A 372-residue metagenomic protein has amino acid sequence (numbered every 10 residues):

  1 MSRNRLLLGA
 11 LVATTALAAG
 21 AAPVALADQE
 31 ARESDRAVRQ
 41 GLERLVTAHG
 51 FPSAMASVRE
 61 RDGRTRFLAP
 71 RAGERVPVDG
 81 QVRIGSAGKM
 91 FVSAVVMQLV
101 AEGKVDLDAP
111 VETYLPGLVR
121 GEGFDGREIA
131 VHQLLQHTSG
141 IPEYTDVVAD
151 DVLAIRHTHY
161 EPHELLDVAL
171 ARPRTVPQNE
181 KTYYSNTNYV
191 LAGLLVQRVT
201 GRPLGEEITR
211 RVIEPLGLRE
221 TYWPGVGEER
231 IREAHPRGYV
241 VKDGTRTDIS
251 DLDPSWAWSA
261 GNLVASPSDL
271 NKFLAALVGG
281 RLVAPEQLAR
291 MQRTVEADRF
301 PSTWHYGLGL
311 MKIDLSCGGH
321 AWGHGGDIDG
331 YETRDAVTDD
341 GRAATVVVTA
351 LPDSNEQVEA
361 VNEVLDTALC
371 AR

Functional and structural regions predicted by a protein language model:
M1-A13: N-terminal export and membrane-targeting signals
S2-R3, P23-T65, S250-R372: Catalytic loop of the DD-peptidase/beta-lactamase superfamily, centered on the K-T-G motif and neighboring
A13-T15, A19, V24-L26: Cleavable N-terminal signal peptides
L42-L45, A56-E60, I84-V105, P110 (+4 more regions): Primarily hydrophobic membrane-targeting regions of prokaryotic envelope proteins
H49-P52, G73-L134, V176-S185, W258: Short active-site loop at a secondary-structure junction that contains or immediately precedes the catalytic residue(s)
R61, A72, S139-G140: Solvent-exposed coil/turn segments that connect beta secondary-structure elements in extracytoplasmic/periplasmic
P70-A72, A350: A generic structural motif
E122-A321, G325: Short, surface-exposed loop or secondary-structure junction motifs that flank catalytic or metal-binding residues
